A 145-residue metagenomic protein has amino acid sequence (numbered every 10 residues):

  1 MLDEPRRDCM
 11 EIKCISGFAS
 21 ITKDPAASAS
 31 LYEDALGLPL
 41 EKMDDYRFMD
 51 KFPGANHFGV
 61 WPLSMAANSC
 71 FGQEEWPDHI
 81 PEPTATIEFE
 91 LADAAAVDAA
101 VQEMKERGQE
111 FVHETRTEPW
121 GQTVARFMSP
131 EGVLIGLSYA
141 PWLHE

Functional and structural regions predicted by a protein language model:
L2-E11, G17, V101-E145: Vicinal oxygen chelate
L2-M10, D44, F48, G54-N56 (+4 more regions): Amphipathic alpha-helical "stalk" segments
C14-K23, M49-F52, G72-E103, T123-M128: Vicinal oxygen chelate
A19-A67: Core segments of cupin and vicinal oxygen chelate
S30, D34, A95-E106, E110: Replace "anionic and nucleotidyl ligands
L36-E41, A92, E114-T117: Short linear motifs in intrinsically disordered
W61, E88-E90, E114, S138: A cross-family glycoside hydrolase active-site/sugar-binding cleft signature
S69-Q73, L137: Short, charged, solvent-exposed linker or helix-capping segments at domain edges/interfaces that act as flexible hinges
